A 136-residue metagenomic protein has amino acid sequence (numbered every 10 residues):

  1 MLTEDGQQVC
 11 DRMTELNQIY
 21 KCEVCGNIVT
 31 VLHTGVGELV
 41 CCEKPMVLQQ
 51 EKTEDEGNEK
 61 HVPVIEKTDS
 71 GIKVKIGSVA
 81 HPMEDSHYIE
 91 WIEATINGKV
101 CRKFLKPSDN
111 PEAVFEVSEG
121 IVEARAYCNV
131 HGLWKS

Functional and structural regions predicted by a protein language model:
I19, I28, E38, R125: Residues immediately within or flanking Cys/His clusters that coordinate Zn2+ in small zinc-binding modules
C22-C25, C41: Short cysteine-rich clusters marking metal-coordination/redox-active sites
V31-G35, Q49-K52, S136: Short Cys/His-rich "knuckle" micro-motifs
G35-P45: Cysteine-rich micro-motifs
I76-E84: Short amphipathic, basic-aromatic surface patches that mediate peripheral association with negatively charged
P111-F115: Short strand-edge motifs at loop-to-beta-strand transitions and within beta-strands of extracellular beta-rich domains
I121-V130: Short, aromatic- and glycine-rich surface loops/edge beta-strands on solvent-exposed regions
V130-S136: Edge beta-strands of extracellular beta-sandwich domains
